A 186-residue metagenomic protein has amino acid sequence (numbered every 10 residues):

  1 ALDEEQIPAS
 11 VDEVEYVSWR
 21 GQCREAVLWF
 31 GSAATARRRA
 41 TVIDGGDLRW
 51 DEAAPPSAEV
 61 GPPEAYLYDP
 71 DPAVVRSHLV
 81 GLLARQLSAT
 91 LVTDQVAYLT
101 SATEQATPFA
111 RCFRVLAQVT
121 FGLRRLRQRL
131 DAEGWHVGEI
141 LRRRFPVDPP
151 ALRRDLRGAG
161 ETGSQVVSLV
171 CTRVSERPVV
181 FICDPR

Functional and structural regions predicted by a protein language model:
A1-R186: SAM-dependent transferase fold signal centered on methyltransferase-like domains, encompassing both Class I
